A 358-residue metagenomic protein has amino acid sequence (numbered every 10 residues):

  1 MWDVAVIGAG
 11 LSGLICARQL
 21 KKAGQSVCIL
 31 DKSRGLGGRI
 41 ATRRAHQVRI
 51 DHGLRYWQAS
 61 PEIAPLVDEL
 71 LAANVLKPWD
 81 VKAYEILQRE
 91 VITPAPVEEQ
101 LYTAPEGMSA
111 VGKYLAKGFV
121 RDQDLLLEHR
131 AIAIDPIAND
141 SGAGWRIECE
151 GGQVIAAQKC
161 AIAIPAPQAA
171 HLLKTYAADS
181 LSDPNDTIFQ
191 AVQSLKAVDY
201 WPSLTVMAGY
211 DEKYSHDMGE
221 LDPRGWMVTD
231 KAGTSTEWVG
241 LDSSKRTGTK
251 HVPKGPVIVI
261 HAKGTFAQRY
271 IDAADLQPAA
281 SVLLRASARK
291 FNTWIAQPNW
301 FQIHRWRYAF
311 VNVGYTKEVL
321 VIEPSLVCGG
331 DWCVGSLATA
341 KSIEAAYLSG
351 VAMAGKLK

Functional and structural regions predicted by a protein language model:
W2-I29, A354: N-terminal Rossmann-like FAD-binding beta1-loop-alpha1 element of flavoenzymes
I15, G35, V252-K358: Conserved flavin/dinucleotide-binding core of flavoenzymes
K21-A45: Glycine-rich FAD pyrophosphate-binding loop
G37, V154-R224, T293: Central helical "cap/lid" subdomain
T42-Y84: N-terminal FAD cofactor-binding segment of flavoenzymes
Y56-I63, I92-K117, A273-A279: Short beta-strand to alpha-helix junction loop
L127-W145: A conserved short coil-to-beta-strand element within the FAD-binding core of flavoproteins
W201, T205-Y270, V282-F291: Active-site substrate-recognition segment that forms the wall of the catalytic cavity or substrate channel
